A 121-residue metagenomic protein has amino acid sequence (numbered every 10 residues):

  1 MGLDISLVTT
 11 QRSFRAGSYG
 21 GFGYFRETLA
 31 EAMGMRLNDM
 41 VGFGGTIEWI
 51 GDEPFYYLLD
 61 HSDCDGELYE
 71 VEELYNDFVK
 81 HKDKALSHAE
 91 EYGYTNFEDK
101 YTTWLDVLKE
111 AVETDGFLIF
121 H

Functional and structural regions predicted by a protein language model:
M1-H121: Acidic (Asp/Glu-rich) sequence patches and key acidic residues that form negatively charged surfaces used
